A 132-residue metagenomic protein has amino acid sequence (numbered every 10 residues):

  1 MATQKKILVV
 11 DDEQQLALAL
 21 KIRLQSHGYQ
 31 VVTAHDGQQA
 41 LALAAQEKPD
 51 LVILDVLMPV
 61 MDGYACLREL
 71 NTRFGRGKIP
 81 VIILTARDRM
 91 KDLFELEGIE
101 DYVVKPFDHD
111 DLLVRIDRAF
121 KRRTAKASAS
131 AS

Functional and structural regions predicted by a protein language model:
M1-K6, D110-S132: Non-catalytic signal-transmission and effector/linker regions of two-component phosphorelay proteins
L18-S26: Charged docking surfaces used in two-component/phosphorelay signaling
G28-H35, L43: Short hydrophobic/Thr-rich beta-strand motif most characteristic of the beta2 strand and flanking loop of CheY-like
H35-Q39, D62-R68: Acidic catalytic/metal-coordinating carboxylates
E47-I53: Active-site beta3 strand of CheY-like receiver
M58: Receiver (REC) domain active-site loop signature in two-component systems and cognate sites in sensor histidine kinases
A65, R87-V104, D110, V114: Alpha4 helix (beta4-alpha4-beta5 surface) of REC/receiver domains from two-component response regulators
I82-L84: Hydrophobic/aromatic residues positioned on beta-strands within the core alpha/beta folds
